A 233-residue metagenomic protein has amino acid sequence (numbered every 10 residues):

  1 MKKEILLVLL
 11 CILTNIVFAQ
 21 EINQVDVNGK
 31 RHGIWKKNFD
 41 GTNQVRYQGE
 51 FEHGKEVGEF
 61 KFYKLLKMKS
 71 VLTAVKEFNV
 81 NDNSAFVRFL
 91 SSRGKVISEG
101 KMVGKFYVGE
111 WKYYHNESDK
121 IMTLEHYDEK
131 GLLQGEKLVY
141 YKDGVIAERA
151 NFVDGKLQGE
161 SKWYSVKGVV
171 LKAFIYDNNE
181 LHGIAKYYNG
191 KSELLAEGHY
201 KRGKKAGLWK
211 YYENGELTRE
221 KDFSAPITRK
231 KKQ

Functional and structural regions predicted by a protein language model:
M1-N23: Bacterial Sec-dependent N-terminal signal peptides
F18-Q233: Glycine/tyrosine- and acidic-biased, solvent-exposed loop/turn segments at the edges of beta-strands
